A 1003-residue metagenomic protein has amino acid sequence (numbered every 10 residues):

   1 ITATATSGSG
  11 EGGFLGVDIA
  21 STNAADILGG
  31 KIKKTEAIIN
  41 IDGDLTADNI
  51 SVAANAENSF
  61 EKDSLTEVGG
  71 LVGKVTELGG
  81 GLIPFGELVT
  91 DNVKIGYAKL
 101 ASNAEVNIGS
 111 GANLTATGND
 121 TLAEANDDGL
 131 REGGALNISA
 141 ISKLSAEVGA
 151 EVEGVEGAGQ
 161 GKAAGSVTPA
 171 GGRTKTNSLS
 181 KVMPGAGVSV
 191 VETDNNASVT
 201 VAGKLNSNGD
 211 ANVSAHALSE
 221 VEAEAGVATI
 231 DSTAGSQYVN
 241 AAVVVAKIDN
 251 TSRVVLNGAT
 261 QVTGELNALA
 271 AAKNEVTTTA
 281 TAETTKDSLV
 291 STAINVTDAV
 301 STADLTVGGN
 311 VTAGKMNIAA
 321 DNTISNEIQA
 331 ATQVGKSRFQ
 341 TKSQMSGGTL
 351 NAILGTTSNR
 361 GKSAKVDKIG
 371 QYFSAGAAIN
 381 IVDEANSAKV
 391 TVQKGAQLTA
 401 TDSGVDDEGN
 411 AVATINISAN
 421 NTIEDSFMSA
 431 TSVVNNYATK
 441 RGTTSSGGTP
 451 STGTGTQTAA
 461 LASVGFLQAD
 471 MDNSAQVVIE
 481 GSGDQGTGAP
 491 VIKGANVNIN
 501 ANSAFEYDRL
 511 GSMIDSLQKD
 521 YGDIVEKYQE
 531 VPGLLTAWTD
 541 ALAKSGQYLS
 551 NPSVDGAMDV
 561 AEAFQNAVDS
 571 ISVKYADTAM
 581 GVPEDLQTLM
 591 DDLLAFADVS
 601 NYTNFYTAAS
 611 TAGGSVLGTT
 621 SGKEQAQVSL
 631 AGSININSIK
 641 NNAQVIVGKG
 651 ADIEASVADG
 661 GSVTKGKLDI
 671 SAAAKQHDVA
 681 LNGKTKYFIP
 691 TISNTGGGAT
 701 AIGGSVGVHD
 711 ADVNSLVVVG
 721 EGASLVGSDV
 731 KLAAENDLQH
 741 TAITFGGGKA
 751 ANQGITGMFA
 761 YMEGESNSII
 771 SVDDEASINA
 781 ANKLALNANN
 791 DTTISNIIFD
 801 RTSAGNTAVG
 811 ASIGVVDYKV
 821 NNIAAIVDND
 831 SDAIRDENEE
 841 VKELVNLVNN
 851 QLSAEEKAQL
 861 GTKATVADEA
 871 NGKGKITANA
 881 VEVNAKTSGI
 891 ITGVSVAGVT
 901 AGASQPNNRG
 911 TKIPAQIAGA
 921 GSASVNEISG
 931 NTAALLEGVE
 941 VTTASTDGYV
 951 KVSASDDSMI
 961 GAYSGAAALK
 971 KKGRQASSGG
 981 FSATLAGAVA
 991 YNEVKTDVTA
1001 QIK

Functional and structural regions predicted by a protein language model:
I1-K1003: Low-complexity, glycine- and small/polar-enriched segments
